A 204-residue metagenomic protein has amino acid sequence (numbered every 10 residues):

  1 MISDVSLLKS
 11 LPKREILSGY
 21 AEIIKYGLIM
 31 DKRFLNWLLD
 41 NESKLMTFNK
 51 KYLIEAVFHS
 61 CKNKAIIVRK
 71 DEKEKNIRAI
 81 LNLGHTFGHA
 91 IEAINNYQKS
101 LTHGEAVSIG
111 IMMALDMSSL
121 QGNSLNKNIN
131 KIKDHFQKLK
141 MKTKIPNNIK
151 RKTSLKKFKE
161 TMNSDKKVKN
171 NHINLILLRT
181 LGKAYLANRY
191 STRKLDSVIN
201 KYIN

Functional and structural regions predicted by a protein language model:
M1-S43: A glycine/threonine-rich phosphate-anchoring loop and its flanking beta-alpha core in nucleotide/phosphate-binding
I2, N82, I176-L178: Short beta-strand segments
L8-S10, G88-H89, K183-A184: Short, acidic Gly/Pro/Ser/Thr-rich loop/turn segments
A21, N123-N204: C-terminal charged capping/lid subdomain of soluble metabolic enzymes
A21-Y26, F58, M113, E160: Generic alpha-helical structural context detector
K25, I29, T47, L120-N123 (+1 more regions): Residues in soluble alpha-helical coiled-coils and helical-bundle/repeat scaffolds
N36, N41-K156: Active-site segments that bind and position negatively charged phosphate/pyrophosphate groups
